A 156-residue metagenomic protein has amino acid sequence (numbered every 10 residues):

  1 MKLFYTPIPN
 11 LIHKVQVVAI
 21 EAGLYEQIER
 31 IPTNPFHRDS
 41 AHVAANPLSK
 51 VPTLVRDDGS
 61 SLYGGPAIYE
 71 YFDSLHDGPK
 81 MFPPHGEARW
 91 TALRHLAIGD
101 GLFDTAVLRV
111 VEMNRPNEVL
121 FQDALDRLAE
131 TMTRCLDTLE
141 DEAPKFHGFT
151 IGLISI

Functional and structural regions predicted by a protein language model:
M1-D123: GST-like domain detector, emphasizing the conserved glutathione-binding G-site in the N-terminal thioredoxin-like
G99-I156: GST-like fold's C-terminal all-alpha helical module
